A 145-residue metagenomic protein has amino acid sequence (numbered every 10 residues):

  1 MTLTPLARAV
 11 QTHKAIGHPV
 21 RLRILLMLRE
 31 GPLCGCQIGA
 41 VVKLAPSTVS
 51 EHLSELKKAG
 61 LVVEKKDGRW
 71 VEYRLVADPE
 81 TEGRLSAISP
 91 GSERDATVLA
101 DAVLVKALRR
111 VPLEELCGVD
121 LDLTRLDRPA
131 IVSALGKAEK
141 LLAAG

Functional and structural regions predicted by a protein language model:
M1-L3, P79-G145: Amphipathic alpha-helical dimerization/coiled-coil segments that flank or bridge DNA-binding/regulatory modules
T4-T48, W70-E80: N-terminal helix-turn-helix DNA-binding core of bacterial DNA-binding proteins
Q11, H18-V20, S54, K66 (+1 more regions): Short alpha-helical segments used as structural interaction elements across diverse proteins
A40, S54-K58: Residue-level detection of the helix-turn-helix DNA-binding "recognition helix"
S47-T48, G60, T97: Residue-level recognition of hydrophobic positions within alpha-helical transmembrane segments
K57-D67, R74-V76: Beta-hairpin "wing" of winged helix-turn-helix
